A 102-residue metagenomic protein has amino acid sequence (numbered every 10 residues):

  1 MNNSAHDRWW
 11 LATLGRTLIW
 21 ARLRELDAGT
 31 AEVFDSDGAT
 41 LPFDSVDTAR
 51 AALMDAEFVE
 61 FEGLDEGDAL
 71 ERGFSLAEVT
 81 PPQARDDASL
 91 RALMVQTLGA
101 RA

Functional and structural regions predicted by a protein language model:
M1-L11, G99-A100: Negatively charged, low-complexity tracts enriched in Asp/Glu with abundant Ser/Thr
H6-W9, T13-L14, L18, A69 (+2 more regions): N-terminal functional modules and adjacent low-complexity/disordered segments of proteins
T13-G38, D55-E66: Short aromatic-glycine-(Arg/Gly/Cys) micro-motifs in beta-strand/loop hairpins
D47-A102: Mixed-charge, Lys/Arg-enriched low-complexity segments
